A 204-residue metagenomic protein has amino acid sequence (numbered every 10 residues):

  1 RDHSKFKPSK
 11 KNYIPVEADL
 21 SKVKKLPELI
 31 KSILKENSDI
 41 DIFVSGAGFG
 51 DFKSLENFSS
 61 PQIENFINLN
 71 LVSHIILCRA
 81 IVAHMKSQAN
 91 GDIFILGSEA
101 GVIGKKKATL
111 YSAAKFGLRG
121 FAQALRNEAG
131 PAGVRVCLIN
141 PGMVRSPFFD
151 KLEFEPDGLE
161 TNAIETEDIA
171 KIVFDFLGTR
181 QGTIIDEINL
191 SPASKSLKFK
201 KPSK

Functional and structural regions predicted by a protein language model:
G46-D51: Conserved NAD(P)H cofactor-binding loop of Rossmann-fold oxidoreductase domains
S54-L55, Q62-I67: Substrate-binding pocket helix/loop in short-chain dehydrogenase/reductase
E56, K105-T109: Active-site loop immediately N-terminal to the catalytic Tyr-X3-Lys motif of short-chain dehydrogenase/reductase
C78, A114: Active-site helix of classical SDR
S98: Residue(s) in the substrate-gating loop at a strand-loop-helix junction that position the organic substrate next
I103, A124-V134: Active-site-adjacent segment of SDR/Rossmann-fold oxidoreductases
A132-V134, L138-I139, P156-K198: C-terminal helical subdomain
